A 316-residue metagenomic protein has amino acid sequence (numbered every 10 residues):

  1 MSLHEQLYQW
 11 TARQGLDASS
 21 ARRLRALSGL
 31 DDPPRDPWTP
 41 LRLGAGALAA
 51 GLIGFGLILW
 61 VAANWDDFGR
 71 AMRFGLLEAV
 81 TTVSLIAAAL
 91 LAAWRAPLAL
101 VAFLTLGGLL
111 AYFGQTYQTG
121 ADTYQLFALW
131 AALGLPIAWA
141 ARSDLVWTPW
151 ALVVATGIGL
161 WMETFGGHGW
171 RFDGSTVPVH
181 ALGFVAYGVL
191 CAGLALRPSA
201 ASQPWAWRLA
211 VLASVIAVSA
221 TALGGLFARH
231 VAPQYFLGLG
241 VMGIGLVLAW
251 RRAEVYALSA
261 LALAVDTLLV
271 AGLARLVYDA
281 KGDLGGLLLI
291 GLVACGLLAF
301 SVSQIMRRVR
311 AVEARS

Functional and structural regions predicted by a protein language model:
M1-S316: Alpha-helical multi-pass membrane segments and their bilayer interfacial helix-loop junctions
